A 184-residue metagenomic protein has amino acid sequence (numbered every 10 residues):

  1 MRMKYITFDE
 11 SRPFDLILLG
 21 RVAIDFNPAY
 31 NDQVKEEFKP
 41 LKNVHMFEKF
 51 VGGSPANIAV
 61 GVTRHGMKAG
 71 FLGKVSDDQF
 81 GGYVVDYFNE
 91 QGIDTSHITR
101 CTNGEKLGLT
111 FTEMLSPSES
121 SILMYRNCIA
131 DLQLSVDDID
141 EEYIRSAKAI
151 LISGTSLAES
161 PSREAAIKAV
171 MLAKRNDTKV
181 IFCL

Functional and structural regions predicted by a protein language model:
M1-G20, S116-L184: Ribokinase/PfkB-type carbohydrate-kinase core domain
R2-D94, L134: Glycine-rich phosphate/adenosyl-contacting loop at the front of the ribokinase-like
I24, P28, R64, N89-S96 (+4 more regions): Generic secondary-structure signature for well-ordered alpha-helical cores
K68-I152: Conserved N-terminal subdomain of the carbohydrate kinase-like
